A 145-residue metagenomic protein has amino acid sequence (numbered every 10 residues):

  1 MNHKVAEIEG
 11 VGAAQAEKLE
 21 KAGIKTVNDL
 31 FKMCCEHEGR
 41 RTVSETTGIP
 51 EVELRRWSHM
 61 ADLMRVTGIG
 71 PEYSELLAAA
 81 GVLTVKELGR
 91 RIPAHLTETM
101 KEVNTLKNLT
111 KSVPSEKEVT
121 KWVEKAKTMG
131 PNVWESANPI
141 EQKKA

Functional and structural regions predicted by a protein language model:
M1-A145: C-terminal extensions
